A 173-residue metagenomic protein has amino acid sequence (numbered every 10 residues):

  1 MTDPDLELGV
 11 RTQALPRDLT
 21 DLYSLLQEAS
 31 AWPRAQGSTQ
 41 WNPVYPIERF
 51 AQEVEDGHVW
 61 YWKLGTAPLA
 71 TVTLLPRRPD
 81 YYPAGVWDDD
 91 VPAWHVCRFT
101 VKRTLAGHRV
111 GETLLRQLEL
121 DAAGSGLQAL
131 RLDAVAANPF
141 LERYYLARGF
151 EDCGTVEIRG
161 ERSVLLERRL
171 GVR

Functional and structural regions predicted by a protein language model:
T2-P4, E157-R173: Terminal substrate-recognition subdomain of acyl/acetyltransferases
L8-S24: A short beta-loop-alpha structural element at the N-terminal edge of CoA-dependent acyl/N-acetyltransferase catalytic
P16, Q27-T104, L115-Q117, D121 (+2 more regions): Acetyl-CoA-dependent GNAT
D18-D21, T113-L114, F140: Charged catalytic carboxylate motif
A106, L132-E142, I158-R162: Conserved beta-strand-loop-alpha-helix junction that forms the acyl-donor binding cleft
H108, E112: Residues forming the Rossmann-fold NAD(P)(H) cofactor-binding site
L115, A122-A134: Conserved GNAT acetyl-CoA-binding A-motif
Y145-G154: Conserved acetyl-CoA-binding loop of GNAT-fold acetyltransferases
